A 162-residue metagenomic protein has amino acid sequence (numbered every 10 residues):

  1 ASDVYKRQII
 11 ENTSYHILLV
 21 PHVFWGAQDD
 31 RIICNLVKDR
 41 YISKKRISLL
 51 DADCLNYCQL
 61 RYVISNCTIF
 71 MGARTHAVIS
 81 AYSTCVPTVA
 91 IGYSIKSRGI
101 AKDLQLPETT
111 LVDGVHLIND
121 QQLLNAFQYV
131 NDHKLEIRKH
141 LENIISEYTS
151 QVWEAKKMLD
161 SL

Functional and structural regions predicted by a protein language model:
A1-Y5: Short, small-residue-biased leader/transition segments that mark boundaries at the very start of proteins
K6-R7, N35, F127, K156: Generic structural signal for well-ordered alpha-helices, preferentially at hydrophobic/aromatic core positions
I9-Q59: Catalytic donor nucleotide-activated moiety binding site of glycosyltransferases and closely related
L18, S48-L50, M71, V89-I91 (+1 more regions): Hydrophobic/aromatic beta-strand patches that form the interior of the parallel beta-sheet core in alpha/beta enzyme
Y57-K102: A donor-sugar binding/catalytic signature common to diverse glycosyltransferases and related nucleotide-sugar
S83-N131: Catalytic binding pocket for nucleotide-activated donors in carbohydrate/polymer assembly enzymes
A126-N143: Conserved donor-nucleotide binding/catalytic region of nucleotide-linked donor-dependent transferases
Y148-L162: C-terminal alpha-helical cap of glycosyltransferases
